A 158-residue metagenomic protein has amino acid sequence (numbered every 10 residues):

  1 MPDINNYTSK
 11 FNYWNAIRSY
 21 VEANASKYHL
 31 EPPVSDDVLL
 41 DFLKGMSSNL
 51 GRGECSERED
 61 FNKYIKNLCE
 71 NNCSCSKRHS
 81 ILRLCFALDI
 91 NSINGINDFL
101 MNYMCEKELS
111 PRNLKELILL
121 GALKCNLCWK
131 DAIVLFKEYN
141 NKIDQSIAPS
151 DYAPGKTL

Functional and structural regions predicted by a protein language model:
M1-N49, K130-T157: A short, Lys/Arg-rich alpha-helix, primarily the initiator
L30-V34, N72-I81, L109-K115: Short acidic alpha-helix initiation/capping motifs at coil-to-helix transition points, especially at protein N-termini
S47, C73, L88-S92, K107-E108 (+1 more regions): Short alpha-helix boundary/capping elements
G51-S76, S80, L100-C105: Recognition helix of helix-turn-helix/homeodomain-like DNA-binding domains that insert into the DNA major groove
Y64, H79-R83, L117-G121: A general alpha-helix detector
S76-G95: DNA major-groove recognition helix of helix-turn-helix/homeodomain DNA-binding modules
N94-P149: Short amphipathic recognition helices of helix-turn-helix/homeodomain-type DNA-binding modules
